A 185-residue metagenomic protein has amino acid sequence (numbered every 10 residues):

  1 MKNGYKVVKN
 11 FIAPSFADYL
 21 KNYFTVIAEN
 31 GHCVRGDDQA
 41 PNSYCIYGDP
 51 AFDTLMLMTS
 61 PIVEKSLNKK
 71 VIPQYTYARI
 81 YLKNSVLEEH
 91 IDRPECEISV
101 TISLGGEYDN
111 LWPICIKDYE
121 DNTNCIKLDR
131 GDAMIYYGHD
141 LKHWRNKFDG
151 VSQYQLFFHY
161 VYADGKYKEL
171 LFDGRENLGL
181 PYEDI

Functional and structural regions predicted by a protein language model:
M1-L67: Non-heme Fe(II)/2-oxoglutarate
V7-K9, I135, H159: Short, well-ordered beta-strand micro-motif
M58-I62, Y77, S99: Generic beta-strand or strand-like secondary-structure segments
N68-Y77: A short coil-to-beta-strand element that immediately follows conserved catalytic motifs
I80: Conserved active-site beta-strand element of glycosyltransferases/polysaccharide synthases
K83-D140, S152-L156, A163-N177: Catalytic core of non-heme Fe(II) oxygenases with the double-stranded beta-helix
K142-D149: Short, Lys/Arg- and Gly-enriched loop/turn segments at beta-strand edges
L178-I185: Charged phosphate-binding loop/patch that engages nucleotide di/tri-phosphates or the phosphate backbone of nucleic
